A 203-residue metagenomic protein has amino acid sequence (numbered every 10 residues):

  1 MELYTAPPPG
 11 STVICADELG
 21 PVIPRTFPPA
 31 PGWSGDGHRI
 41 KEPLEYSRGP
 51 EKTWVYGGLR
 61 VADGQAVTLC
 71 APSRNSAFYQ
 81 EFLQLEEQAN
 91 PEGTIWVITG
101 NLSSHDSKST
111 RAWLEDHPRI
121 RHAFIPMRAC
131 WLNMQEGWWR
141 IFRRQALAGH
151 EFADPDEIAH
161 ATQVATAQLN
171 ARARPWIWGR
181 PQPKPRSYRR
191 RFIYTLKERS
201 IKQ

Functional and structural regions predicted by a protein language model:
M1-E81, R189, I193-L196: Extended, low-complexity cationic-aromatic segments
I14-A16, I95-T99, A123-P126, I177-R180: Short beta-strand segments
C15-D17, G58, G64, L83 (+5 more regions): Mobile genetic element proteins and their domesticated derivatives, centered on retroelements and DNA transposons
E18-V22, V61-D63, L102-S104, R128-C130 (+1 more regions): Short, solvent-exposed loop/turn segments at secondary-structure junctions
H38-S47, L114-M134, H150-F152: RNase H-like polynucleotidyl transferase catalytic core
S76-I95: Short, basic/hydrophobic alpha-helical segments
G100-N101, A123-Q145, D154-I158: RNase H-like two-metal-ion nuclease catalytic core shared by retroviral integrases and related mobile-element nucleases
H160-Q203: C-terminal domain-tail junction helix/linker
